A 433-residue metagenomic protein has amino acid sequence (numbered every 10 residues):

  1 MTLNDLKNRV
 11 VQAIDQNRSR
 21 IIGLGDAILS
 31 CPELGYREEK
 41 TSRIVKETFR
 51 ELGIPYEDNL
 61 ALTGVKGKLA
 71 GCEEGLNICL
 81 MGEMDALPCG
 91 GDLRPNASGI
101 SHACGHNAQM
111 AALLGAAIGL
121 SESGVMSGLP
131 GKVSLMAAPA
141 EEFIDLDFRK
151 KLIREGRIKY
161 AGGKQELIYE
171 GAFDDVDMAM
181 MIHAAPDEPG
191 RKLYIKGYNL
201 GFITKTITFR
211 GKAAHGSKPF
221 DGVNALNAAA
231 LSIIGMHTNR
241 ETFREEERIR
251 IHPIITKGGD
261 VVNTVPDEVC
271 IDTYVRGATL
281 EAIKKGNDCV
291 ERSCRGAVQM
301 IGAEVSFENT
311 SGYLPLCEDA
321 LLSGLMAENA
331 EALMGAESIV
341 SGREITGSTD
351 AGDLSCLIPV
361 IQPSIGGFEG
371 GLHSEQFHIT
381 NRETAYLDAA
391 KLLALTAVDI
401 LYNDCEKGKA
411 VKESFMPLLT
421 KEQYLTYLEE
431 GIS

Functional and structural regions predicted by a protein language model:
T2-A103, N107-S134, P139-A140: Acidic/His- and Gly-rich active-site-bordering loop/insert found across diverse amide/peptide-bond hydrolases
L3, K7-V10, I14-I21, E38-S42 (+12 more regions): Generic structural signal for well-ordered, non-membrane alpha-helical segments in soluble metabolic enzymes
I28, G67, L80, H106 (+8 more regions): Divalent metal-coordination and catalytic microenvironments
K66, D92-A103, N107, S123-H252 (+1 more regions): Histidine/acidic-residue-rich, glycine-tolerant segments that coordinate divalent metal ions
C79-L93, Y198-F209, P363-L372: Acidic-glycine-rich active-site phosphate/pyrophosphate-binding loop
D85-L87, A140-E142, K212, A278-L280: Short coil/turn motifs at secondary-structure junctions
A230-S433: Metal-dependent amide/peptide-bond hydrolase catalytic core, centered on the "pita-bread" metallohydrolase fold
